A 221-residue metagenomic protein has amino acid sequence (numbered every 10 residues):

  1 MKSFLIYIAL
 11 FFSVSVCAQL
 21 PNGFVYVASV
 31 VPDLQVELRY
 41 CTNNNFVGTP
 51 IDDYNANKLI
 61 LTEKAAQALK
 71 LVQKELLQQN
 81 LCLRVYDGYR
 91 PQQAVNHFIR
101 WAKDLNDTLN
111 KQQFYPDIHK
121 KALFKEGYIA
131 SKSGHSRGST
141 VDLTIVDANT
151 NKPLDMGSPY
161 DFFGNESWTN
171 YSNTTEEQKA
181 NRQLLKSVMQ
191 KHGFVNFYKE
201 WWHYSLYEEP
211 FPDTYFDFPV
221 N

Functional and structural regions predicted by a protein language model:
M1-N22: Bacterial Sec-dependent N-terminal signal peptides
A18-G88, V95-K199, E209-N221: Extracytoplasmic cell-surface/polysaccharide-interacting catalytic and binding patches
Y204: Conserved metal-phosphate-binding beta-hairpin within the catalytic cores of diverse ATP-dependent phosphoryl-transfer
